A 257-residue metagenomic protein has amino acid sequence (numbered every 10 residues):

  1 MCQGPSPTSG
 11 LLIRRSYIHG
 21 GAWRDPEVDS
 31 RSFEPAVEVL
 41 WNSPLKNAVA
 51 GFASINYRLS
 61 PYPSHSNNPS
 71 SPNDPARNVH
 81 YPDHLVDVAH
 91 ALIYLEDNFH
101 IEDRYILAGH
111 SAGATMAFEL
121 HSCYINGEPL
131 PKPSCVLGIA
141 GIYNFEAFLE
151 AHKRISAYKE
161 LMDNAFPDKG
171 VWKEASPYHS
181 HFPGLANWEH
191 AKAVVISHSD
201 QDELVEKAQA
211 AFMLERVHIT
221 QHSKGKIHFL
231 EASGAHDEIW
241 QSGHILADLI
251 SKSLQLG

Functional and structural regions predicted by a protein language model:
M1-L12, G51, A76-V79, R154 (+2 more regions): A domain-start/cap signature at the N-terminus of enzymes
G4-N47: Short, surface-exposed "cap/lid" segments of acyl-processing enzymes
W23-S30, G51-P82: Cap/lid segment of the alpha/beta-hydrolase catalytic domain
P75-F99: Alpha/beta-hydrolase active-site loop
H90-H152: Primarily recognizes the serine-hydrolase "nucleophile elbow" in alpha/beta-hydrolase and SGNH/GDSL folds
P131-P133, N187-V194: Short, proline-enriched alpha-helix->beta-strand connector loops that line the catalytic pocket of alpha/beta-hydrolase
G141-I142, E146-L185: Mobile cap/lid helix-loop segments that gate and shape the active-site cleft of serine hydrolases
S197, E203-G257: C-terminal catalytic histidine-bearing segment of alpha/beta-hydrolase fold enzymes
